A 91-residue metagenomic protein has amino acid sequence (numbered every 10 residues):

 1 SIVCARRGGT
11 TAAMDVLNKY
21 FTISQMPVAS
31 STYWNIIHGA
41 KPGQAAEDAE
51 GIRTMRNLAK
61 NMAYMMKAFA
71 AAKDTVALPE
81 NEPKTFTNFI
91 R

Functional and structural regions predicted by a protein language model:
S1-Y33: Helix-loop-strand module that forms the ligand-binding subsite of alpha/beta enzymes
P27-R91: Glycine-rich phosphate/pyrophosphate-binding loop and the adjoining helix
